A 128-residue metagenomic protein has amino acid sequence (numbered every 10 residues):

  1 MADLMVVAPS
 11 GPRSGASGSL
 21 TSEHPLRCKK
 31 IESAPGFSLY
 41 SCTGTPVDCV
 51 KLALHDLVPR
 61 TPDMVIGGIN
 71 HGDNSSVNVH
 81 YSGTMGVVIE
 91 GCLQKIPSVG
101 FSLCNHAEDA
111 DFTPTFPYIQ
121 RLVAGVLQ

Functional and structural regions predicted by a protein language model:
A2-L54, R60-T61: A cross-family phosphate/adenosyl-ligand binding-site feature
A8-P9, G67-N70, F101-S102: Short beta-strand segments
S17-S19, V77-N78, D111: Short, well-ordered secondary-structure micro-motifs
T45-D48, R60, G86, A110 (+1 more regions): Conserved active-site and cofactor/substrate-binding residues in soluble primary-metabolism enzymes
M64: Short, Asp-centered acidic motifs that coordinate Mg2+ and/or phosphate in catalytic or ligand-binding sites
D73-S82: Glycine/threonine-rich flexible loop motifs
V87-G91: Hydrophobic/aromatic ligand-binding patch that stacks against planar heteroaromatic rings of cofactors or nucleotides
C92-Q128: Glycine-rich, Lys/Arg-enriched anion-binding loops that position phosphate/diphosphate groups for phosphoryl
